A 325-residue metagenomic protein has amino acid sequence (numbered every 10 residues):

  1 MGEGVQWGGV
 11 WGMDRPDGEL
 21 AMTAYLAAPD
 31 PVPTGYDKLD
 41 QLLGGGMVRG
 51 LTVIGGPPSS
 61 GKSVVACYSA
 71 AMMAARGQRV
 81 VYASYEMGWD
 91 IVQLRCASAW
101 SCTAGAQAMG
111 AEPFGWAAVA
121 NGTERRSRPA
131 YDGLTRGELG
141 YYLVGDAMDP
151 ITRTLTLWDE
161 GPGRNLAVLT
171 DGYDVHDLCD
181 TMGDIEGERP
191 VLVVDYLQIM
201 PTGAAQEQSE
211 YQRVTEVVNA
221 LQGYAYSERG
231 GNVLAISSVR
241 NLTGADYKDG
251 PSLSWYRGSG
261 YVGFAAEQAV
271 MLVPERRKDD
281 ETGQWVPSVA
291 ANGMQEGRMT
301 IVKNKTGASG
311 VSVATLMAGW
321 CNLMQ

Functional and structural regions predicted by a protein language model:
M1-V32, A97, P150-L155, M324-Q325: Replication-associated primase and helicase/ATPase modules
G2-G4, G8, D195, I301 (+1 more regions): Low-complexity, charged, repeat-rich alpha-helical/coil interaction segments
G9, G18-G77, V81-I91, A99 (+2 more regions): P-loop NTPase motor core
R15-P16, P33, G137, V191 (+1 more regions): Low-complexity, intrinsically disordered regions enriched in charged/polar residues
Q41, Q78-G187, S312-A314: Cytosolic-facing regulatory segments adjacent to core modules
E112-L134, E228, Y256-Q325: Charged, low-complexity C-terminal accessory regions
